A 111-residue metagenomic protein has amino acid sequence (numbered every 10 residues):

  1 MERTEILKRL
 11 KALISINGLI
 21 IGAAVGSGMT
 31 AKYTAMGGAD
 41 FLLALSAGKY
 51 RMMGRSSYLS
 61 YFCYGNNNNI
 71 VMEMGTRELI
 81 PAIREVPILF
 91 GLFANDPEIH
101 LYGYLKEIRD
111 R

Functional and structural regions predicted by a protein language model:
M1-R111: Alpha/beta enzyme core
